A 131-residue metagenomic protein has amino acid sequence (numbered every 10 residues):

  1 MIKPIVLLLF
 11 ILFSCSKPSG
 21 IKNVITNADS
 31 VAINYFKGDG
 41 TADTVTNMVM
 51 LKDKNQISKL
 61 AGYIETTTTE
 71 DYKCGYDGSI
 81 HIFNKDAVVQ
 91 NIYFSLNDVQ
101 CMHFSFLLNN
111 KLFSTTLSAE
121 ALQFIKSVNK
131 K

Functional and structural regions predicted by a protein language model:
M1-L8: Sec-dependent signal peptide recognition, specifically the positively charged N-region followed immediately by
L12-S14: C-terminal motif of bacterial Sec signal peptides marking the signal peptidase cleavage site
S16-K131: Function-determining sites in protein domains
